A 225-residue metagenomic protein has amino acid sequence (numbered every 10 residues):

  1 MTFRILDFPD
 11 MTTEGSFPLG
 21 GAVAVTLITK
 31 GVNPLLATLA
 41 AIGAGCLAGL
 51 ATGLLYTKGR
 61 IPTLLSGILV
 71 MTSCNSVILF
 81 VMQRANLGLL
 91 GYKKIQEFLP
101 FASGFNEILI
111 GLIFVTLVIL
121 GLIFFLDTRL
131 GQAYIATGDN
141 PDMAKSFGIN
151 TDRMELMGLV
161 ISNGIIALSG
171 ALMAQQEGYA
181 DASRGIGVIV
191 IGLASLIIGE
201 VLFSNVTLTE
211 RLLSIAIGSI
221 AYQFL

Functional and structural regions predicted by a protein language model:
M1-N33, T38, L55-G59, I197-S204: Single transmembrane alpha-helix segments in multi-pass membrane proteins
R4-G20, L55-V70, A133, M157 (+2 more regions): Short, non-helical or kinked segments that cap or interrupt transmembrane helices
I5, T26, K30, L50 (+7 more regions): Membrane-interface helix caps of multi-pass small-molecule transporters
D10, S73, M143-A144, A221: Hydrophobic/aromatic residues within transmembrane alpha-helices of multi-pass small-molecule transporters
G20-G21, A44, V70-C74, I161-S162: Transmembrane alpha-helical core residues of multi-pass small-molecule transporters, especially secondary transporters
V32-T72, V115, G218, Y222-L225: Alpha-helical transmembrane segments within multi-pass membrane transporters and channels
A48, G104-I189, L193-A194: Helix-loop-helix "hairpin" substructures at the membrane interface of multi-pass membrane proteins
T63, G67-D127, M157, A182: Transmembrane helix-bundle core of multi-pass membrane transporters and related energy-transducing complexes
